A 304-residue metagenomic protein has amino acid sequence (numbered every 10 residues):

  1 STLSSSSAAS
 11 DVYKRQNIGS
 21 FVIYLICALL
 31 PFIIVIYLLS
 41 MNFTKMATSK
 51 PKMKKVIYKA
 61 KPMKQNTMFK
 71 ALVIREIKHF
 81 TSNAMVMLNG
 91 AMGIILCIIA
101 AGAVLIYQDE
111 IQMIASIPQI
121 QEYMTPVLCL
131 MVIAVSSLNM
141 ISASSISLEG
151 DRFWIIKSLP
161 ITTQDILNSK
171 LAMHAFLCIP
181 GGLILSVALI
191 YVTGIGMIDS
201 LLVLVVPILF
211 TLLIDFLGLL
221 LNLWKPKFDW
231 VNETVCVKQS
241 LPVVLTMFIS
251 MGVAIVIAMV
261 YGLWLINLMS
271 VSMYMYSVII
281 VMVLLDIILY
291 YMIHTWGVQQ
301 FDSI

Functional and structural regions predicted by a protein language model:
T2-Y13: Short, small-residue-biased leader/transition segments that mark boundaries at the very start of proteins
S10-D11, I26-K64, L219-D229, L284-I304: Junction motif at the cytosolic side of a transmembrane helix
A28-P31, A84-Y107, L128-I133, G252 (+1 more regions): Hydrophobic alpha-helical transmembrane segments of multi-pass membrane transport/permease proteins
K59-I94, Q299: Aromatic- and glycine-rich beta-strand/loop motifs that create alpha-glucan
L96-A100, T163, N168-M197, V253 (+1 more regions): Hydrophobic alpha-helical transmembrane segments that constitute the membrane-spanning cores of multi-pass membrane
I111-P118, L138-L159: Transmembrane helix boundary and interhelical loop/hinge segments in multi-pass membrane proteins
T125-I141: Long, hydrophobic alpha-helical segments
S137, G182, V203-V231, L285: Hydrophobic alpha-helical transmembrane segments of polytopic membrane proteins
